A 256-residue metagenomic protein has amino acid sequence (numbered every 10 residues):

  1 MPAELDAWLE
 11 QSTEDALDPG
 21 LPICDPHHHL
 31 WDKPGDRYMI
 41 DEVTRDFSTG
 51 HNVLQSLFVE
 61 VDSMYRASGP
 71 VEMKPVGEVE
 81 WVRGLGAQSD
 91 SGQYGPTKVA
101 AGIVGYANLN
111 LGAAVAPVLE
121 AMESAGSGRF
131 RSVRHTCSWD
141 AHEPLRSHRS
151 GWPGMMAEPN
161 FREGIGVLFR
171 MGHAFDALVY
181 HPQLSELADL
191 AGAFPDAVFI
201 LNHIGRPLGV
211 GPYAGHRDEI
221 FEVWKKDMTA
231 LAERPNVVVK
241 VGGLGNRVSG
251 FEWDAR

Functional and structural regions predicted by a protein language model:
M1-M171, A191-A193, A214-D218, E222 (+1 more regions): Mid-domain alpha/beta scaffold segments of enzyme catalytic cores
G151-R256: Catalytic pocket-lining loop regions of alpha/beta-barrel enzymes, especially the amidohydrolase/enolase/GH5 lineages
